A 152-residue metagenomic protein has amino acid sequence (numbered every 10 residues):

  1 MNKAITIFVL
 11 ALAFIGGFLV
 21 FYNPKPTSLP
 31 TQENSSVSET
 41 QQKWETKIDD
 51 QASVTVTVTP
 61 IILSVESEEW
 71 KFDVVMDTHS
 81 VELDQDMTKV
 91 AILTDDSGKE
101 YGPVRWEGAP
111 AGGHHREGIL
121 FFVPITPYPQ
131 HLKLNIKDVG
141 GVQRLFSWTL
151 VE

Functional and structural regions predicted by a protein language model:
M1-T57: Membrane engagement elements in two modes
I5, M87, P110: Solvent-exposed, flexible loop/coil residues
S38-W44, D86-K89, P127-Q130: A short, compositionally biased
T46, A91-I92, K133-N135: Residue-level detector of beta-strand face positions
I48-D50, E66, Q85, G112 (+2 more regions): A generic structural signal for short, solvent-exposed coil/turn residues that cap or connect secondary-structure
T55, P60-G102, R116: Mid-length scaffold segments of soluble, non-membrane domains
S97-V151: Short, solvent-exposed, Trp/other aromatic-anchored flexible loops in extracytoplasmic proteins
